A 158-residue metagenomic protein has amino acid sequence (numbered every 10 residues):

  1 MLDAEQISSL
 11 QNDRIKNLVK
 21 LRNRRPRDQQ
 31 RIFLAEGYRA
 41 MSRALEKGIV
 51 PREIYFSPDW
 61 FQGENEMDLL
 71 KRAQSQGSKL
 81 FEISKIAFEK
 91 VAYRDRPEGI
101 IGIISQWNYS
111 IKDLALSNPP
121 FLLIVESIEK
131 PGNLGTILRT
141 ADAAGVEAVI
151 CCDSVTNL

Functional and structural regions predicted by a protein language model:
M1-D95: N-terminal positively charged helical leader segments and presequences
E46, R72-S75, F81-I86, N108-Y109 (+1 more regions): RNA substrate-binding interface of SAM-dependent RNA methyltransferases
E98: Gly/Ser-rich helix-loop-strand patches that form or flank binding pockets for ribonucleotide-derived cofactors
G102: Glycine-rich phosphate-binding loops that contact phosphosugars or nucleotide phosphates
